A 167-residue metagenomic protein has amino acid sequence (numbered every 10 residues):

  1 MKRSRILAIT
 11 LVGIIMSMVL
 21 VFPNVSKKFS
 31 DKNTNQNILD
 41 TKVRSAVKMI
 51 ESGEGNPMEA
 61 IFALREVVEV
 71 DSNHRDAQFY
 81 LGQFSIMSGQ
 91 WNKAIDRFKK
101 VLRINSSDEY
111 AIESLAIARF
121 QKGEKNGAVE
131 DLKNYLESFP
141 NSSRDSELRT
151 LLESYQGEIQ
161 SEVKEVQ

Functional and structural regions predicted by a protein language model:
M1-T41: Long, contiguous interaction/recruitment modules in multidomain scaffold/adaptor proteins
N37-V70: Alpha-helical segment of the N-proximal tetratricopeptide repeat
E51-G53, M87-S88, Q121, S154-E158: Register position in tetratricopeptide repeats
Y80, S114, L148-L151: Canonical tetratricopeptide repeat
